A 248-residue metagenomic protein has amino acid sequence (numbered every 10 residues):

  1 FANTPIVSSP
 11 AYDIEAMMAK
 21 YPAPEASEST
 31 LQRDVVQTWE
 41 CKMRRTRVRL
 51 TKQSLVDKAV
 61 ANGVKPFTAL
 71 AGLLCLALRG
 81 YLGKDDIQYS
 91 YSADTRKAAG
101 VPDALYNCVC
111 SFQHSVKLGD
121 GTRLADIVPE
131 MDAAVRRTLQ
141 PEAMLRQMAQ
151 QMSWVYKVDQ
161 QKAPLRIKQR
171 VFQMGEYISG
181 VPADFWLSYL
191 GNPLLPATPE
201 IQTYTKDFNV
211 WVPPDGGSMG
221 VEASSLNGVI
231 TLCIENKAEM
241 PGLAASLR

Functional and structural regions predicted by a protein language model:
F1-K58: Non-catalytic, low-complexity flexible loops and terminal extensions
P5-A11, A19-S29, L76-D85, L195-Y204: Short charge-dense sequence patches
V7-S9, D13, K65, A69 (+1 more regions): Amphipathic alpha-helical recognition patches that constitute DNA-binding helices
R33-R96, G228-I230: Gly/Ser/Thr-rich phosphate-binding loops and adjoining beta-strand/alpha-helix segments that form adenosine-phosphate
R79-R248: Acyl-thioester-dependent acyl-group transfer interface
